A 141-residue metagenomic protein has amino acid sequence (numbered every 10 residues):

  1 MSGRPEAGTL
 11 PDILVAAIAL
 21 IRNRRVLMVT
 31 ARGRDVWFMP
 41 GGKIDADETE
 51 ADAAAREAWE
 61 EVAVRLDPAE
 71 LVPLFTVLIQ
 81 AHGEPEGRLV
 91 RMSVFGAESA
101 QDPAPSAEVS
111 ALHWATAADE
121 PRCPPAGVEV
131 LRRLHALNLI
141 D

Functional and structural regions predicted by a protein language model:
S2-V26: Conserved N-terminal beta-strand and adjoining loop/helix that marks the start of the Nudix/MutT-like hydrolase domain
L14-A16, R24, V90-S93, S110: Change "...and in nucleic-acid phosphodiester-cleaving endonucleases..." to "...and in nucleic-acid processing enzymes
I21-E61, R65: Conserved Nudix-box catalytic region and its N-terminal flanking loop in Nudix hydrolases and closely related
R65-F75: A short coil-to-beta-strand element that immediately follows conserved catalytic motifs
V77-A104, H135: Active-site-adjacent beta-strand/loop module that shapes the phosphate/pyrophosphate-binding cleft
S93-G96, A104-N138: NUDIX/MutT-family hydrolases
